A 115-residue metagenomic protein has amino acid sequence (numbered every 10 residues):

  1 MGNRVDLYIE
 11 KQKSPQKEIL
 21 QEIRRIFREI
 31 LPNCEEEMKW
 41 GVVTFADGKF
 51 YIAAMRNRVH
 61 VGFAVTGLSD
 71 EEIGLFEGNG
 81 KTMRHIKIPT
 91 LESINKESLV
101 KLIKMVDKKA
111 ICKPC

Functional and structural regions predicted by a protein language model:
M1-C115: Charge-dense, helix-prone N-terminal extensions
